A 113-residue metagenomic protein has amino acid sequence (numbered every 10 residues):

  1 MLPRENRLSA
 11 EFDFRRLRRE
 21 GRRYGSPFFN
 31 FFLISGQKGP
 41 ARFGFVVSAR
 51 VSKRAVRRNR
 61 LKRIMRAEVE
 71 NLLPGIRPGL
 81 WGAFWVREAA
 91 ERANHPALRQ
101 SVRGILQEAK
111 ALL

Functional and structural regions predicted by a protein language model:
M1-L113: Positively charged, solvent-exposed patches that mediate nucleic-acid binding
